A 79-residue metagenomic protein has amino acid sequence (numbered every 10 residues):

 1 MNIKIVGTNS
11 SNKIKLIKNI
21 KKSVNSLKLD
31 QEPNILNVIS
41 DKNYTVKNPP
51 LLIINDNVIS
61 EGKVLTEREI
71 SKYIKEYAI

Functional and structural regions predicted by a protein language model:
M1-K22: Local sequence-structure signature of Cys/Sec-based thiol-disulfide redox active-site neighborhoods
M1-K4, D30, A78-I79: Compositionally biased, disordered extreme N-termini, encompassing classical targeting presequences
I5, L29-S40: Thiol-based oxidoreductase modules, predominantly thioredoxin-like and allied folds used for disulfide exchange
K15-N19, K47, L65: Generic recognition of short, well-ordered alpha-helical segments
K22-D30: Short helix-loop-beta junction
V46-I53: Structural micro-motif
D56-I79: Non-catalytic, surface beta->alpha helical segment in thiol-disulfide oxidoreductase systems
